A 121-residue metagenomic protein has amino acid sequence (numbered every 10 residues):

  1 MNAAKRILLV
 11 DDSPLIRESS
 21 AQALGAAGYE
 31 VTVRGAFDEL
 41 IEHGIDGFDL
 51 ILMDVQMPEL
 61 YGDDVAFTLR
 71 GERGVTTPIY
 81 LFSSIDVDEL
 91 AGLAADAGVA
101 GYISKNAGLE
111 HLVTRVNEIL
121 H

Functional and structural regions predicted by a protein language model:
P14-T32: Two-component/phosphorelay signaling modules centered on CheY-like receiver
V33-L50: Acidic, metal-coordinating helix/loop segments flanking the phosphotransfer/catalytic sites of two-component signaling
D54: Active-site residues of response regulator receiver
M57: Receiver (REC) domain active-site loop signature in two-component systems and cognate sites in sensor histidine kinases
E89, A107-N117: C-terminal output helix
